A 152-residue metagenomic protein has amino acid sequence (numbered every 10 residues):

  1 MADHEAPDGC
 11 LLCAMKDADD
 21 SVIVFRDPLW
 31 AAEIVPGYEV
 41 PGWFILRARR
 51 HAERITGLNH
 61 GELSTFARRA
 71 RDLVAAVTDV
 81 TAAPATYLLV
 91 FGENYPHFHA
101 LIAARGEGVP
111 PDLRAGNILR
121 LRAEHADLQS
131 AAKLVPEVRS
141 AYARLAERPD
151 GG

Functional and structural regions predicted by a protein language model:
M1-G152: HIT superfamily nucleotide-processing domains
